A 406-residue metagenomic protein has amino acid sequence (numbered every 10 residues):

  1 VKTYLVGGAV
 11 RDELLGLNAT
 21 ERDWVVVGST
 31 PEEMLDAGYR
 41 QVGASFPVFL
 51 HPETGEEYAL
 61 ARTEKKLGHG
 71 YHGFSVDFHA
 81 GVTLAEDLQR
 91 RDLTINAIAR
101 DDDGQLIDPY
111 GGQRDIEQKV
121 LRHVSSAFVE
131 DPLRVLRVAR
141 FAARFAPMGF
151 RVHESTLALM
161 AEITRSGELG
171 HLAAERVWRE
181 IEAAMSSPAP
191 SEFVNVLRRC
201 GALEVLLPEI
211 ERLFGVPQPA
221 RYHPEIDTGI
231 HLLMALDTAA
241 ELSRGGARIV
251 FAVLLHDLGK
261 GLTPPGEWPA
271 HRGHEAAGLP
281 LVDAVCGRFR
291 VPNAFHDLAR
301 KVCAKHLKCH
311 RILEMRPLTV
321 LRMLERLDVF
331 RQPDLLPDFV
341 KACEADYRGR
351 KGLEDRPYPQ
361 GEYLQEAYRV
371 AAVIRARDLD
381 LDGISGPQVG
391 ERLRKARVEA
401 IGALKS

Functional and structural regions predicted by a protein language model:
V1-S406: Catalytic cores of the polymerase beta-like nucleotidyltransferase superfamily and closely associated nucleotide
